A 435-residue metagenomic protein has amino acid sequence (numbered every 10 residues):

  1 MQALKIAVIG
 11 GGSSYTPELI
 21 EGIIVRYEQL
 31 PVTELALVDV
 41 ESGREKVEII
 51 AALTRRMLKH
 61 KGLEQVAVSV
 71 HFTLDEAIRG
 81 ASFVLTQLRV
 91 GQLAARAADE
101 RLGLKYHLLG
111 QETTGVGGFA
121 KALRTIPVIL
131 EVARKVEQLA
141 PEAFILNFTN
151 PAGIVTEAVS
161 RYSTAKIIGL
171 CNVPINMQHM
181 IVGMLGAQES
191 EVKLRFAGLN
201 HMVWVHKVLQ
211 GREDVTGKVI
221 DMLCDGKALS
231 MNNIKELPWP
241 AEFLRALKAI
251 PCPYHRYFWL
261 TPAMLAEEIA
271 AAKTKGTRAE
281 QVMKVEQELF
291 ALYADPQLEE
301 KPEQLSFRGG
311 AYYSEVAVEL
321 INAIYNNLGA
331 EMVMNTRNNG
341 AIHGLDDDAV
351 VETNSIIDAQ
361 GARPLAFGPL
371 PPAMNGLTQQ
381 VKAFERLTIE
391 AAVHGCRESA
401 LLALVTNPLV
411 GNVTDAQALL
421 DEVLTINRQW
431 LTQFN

Functional and structural regions predicted by a protein language model:
K5-P31, L35-V38: N-terminal Rossmann-like dinucleotide-binding module
V25-L63: Glycine-rich phosphate-binding loop and adjoining beta1-alpha1-beta2 segment of Rossmann-like nucleotide-binding folds
A67-G80: Short acidic low-complexity segments
R79, L85-T86, N147: Redox-cofactor binding/interface segments in oxidoreductases and associated redox assembly factors
L88-G91: Conserved NAD(P)H cofactor-binding loop of Rossmann-fold oxidoreductase domains
A94-R161: Rossmann-fold NAD(P)-binding glycine/threonine-rich loop
F144, F148-R212: Rossmann-fold dinucleotide-binding core
G186-N435: Long, compositionally biased stretches enriched for glycine and/or charged residues
